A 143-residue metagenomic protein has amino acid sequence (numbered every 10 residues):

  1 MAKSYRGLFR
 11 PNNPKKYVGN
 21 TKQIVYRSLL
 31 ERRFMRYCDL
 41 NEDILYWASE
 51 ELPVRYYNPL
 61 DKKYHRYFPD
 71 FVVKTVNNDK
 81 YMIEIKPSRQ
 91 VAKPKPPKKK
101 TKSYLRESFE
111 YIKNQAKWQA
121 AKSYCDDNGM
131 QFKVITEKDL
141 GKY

Functional and structural regions predicted by a protein language model:
M1-Y143: Electrostatic, structured charged patches in enzyme active sites and in nucleic-acid/phosphate-binding
